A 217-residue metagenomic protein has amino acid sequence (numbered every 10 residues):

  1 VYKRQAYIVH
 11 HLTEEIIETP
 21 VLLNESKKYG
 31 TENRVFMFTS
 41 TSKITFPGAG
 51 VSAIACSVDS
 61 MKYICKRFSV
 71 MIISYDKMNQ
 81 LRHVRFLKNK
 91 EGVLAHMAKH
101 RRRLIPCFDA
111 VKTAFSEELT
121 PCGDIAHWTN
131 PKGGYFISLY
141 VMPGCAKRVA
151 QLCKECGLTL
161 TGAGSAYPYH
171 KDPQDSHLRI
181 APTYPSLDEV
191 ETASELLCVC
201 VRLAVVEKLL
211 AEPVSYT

Functional and structural regions predicted by a protein language model:
V1-Q5, Y216-T217: Conserved small/polar residues in nucleotide/adenosyl-binding loops
K3, T39, A53-A55, F136-Y140 (+1 more regions): Short beta-strand segments
K3-E18: Catalytic PLP-binding core of fold-type I/II PLP enzymes
K28-I105, L209: Conserved core segment of the aminotransferase class I/II
T31, E155, H170-Y216: PLP-dependent enzyme catalytic core of the Aspartate aminotransferase-like
V35, A126, L158: Short, conserved active-site loop motifs that form the nucleotide-linked donor/cofactor pocket
M61, C65, M71, F136-R179 (+2 more regions): Conserved C-terminal alpha-helix-loop-beta "cap" of PLP-dependent enzymes that closes/shapes the active-site mouth
A98-K112, D124-Y140: Conserved glycine-rich beta-strand-loop-beta hairpin in the small C-terminal domain of fold type I
